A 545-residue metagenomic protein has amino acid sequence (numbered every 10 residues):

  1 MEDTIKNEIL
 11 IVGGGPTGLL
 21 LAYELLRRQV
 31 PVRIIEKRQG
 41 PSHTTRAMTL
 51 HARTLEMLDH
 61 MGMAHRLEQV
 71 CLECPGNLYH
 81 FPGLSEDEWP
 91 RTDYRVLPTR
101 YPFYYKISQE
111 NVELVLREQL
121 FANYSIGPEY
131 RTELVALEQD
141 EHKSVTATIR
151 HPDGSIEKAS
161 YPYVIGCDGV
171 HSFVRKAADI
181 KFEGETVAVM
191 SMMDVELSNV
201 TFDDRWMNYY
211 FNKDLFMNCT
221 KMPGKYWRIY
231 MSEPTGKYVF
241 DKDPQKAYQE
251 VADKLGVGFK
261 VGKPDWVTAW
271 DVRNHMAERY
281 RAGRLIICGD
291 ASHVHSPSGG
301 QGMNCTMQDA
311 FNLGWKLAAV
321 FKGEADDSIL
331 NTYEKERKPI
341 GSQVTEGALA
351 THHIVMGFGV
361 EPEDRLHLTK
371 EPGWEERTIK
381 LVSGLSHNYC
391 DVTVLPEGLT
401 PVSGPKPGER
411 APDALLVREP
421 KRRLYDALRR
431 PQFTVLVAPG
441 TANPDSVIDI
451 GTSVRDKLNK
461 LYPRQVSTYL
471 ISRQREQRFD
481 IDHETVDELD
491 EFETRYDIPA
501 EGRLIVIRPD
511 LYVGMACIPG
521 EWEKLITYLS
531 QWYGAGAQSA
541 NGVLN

Functional and structural regions predicted by a protein language model:
E2-R377, R464, Y469, S539-N545: Core Rossmann-like FAD-binding/catalytic domain of the broad FAD-dependent monooxygenase superfamily
Y105, D449-R475, A537: Structural alpha-beta junctions
W270-I287, A291-H293, P407-L428, I481-I498: FAD-binding beta-loop-beta segment adjacent to the flavin cofactor pocket
D290, V435, L511: Hydrophobic, well-ordered secondary-structure elements that form the walls of internal hydrophobic environments
K316-I448, L458-P463, G502, S530-W532 (+2 more regions): C-terminal helical "tail/cap" subdomain of flavin- and related membrane-associated enzymes
T468-L470, E476-A500, L529-S539: Short, basic/aromatic recognition patches
G502-A516: A short, hydrophobic beta-strand/beta-hairpin element that forms part of a small beta-sheet core
V513-Y533: Non-catalytic, surface beta->alpha helical segment in thiol-disulfide oxidoreductase systems
